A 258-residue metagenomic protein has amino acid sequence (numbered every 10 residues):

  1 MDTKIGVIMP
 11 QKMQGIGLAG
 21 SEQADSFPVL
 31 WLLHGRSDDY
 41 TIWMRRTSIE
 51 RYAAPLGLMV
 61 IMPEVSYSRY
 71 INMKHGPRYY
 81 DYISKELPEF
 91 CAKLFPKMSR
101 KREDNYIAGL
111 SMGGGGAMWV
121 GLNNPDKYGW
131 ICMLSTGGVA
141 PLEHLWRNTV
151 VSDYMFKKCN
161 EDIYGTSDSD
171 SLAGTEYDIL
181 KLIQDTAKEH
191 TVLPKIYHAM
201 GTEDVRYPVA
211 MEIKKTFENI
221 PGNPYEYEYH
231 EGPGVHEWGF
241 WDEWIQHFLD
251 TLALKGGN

Functional and structural regions predicted by a protein language model:
M1-N258: Non-catalytic cap/lid and distal C-terminal segments of serine-dependent acyl enzymes
